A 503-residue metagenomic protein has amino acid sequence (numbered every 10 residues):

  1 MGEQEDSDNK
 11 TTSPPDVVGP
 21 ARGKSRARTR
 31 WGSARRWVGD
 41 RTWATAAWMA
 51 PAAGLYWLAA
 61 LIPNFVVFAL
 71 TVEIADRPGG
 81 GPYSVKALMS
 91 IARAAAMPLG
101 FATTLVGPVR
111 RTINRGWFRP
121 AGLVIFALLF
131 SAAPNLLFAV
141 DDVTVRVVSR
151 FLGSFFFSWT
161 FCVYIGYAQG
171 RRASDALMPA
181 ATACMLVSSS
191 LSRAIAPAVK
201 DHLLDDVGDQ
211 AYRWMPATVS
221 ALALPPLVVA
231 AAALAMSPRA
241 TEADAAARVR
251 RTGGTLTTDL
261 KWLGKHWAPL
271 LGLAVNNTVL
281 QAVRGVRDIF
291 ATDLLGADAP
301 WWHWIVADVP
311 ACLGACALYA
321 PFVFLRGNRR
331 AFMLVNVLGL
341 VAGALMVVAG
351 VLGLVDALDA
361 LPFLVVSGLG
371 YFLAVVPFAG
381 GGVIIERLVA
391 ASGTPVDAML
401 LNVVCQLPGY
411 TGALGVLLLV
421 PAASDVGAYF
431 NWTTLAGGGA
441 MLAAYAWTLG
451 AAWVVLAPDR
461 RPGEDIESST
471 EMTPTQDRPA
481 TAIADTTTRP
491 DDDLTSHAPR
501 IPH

Functional and structural regions predicted by a protein language model:
E3-T12, D16-V17, R22-D40, D175 (+7 more regions): Intracellular loop-helix junctions on the cytosolic face of multi-pass helical membrane proteins
T42-A69, G264-V283: Pair of pore-lining "gating" transmembrane helices in MFS-fold secondary transporters
A87-P108, L313-L318: Central cavity-lining transmembrane alpha-helices of secondary-active solute carriers, predominantly the Major
A127-D142, L340-D356: C-terminal ends and interior cores of transmembrane alpha-helices in multi-pass membrane transporters/permeases
T144-T160, D359-F378: Hydrophobic core of transmembrane alpha-helices in multi-pass small-molecule transporters, especially MFS/SLC-type
W159-A173, V375-S392: Intracellular juxtamembrane helix-capping segments at the cytosolic ends of symmetry-related transmembrane helices
D175-K200, L222, N402-V416: Glycine-rich segments within core transmembrane alpha-helices of 12-TM secondary carriers
H303-N328: Transmembrane alpha-helices of Major Facilitator/SLC transporters
